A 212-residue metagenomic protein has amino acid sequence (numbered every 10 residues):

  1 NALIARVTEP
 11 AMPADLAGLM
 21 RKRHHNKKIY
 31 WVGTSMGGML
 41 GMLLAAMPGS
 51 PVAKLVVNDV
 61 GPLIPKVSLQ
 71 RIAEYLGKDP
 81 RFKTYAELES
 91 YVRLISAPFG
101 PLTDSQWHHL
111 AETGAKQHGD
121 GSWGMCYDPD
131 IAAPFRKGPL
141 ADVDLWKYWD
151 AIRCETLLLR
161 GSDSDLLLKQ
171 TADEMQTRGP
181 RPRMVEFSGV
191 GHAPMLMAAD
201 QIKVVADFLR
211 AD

Functional and structural regions predicted by a protein language model:
N1-A5, V67-S68, K169-Q170, M197: Conserved catalytic-core motifs of eukaryotic protein kinase domains, centered on the activation segment
N1-V32, V204: Active-site loop/oxyanion-hole signature of alpha/beta-hydrolase fold enzymes
K27-K66: Conserved hydrolase catalytic core segment
V60-E87: A catalytic-pocket lid/entrance helix-loop region that shapes and gates access to the active site across common
K83-P139: Conserved alpha/beta-hydrolase catalytic His-Asp/Glu region
A115-E174, E186: Conserved serine/cysteine hydrolase catalytic core
R178-H192: Catalytic histidine neighborhood in serine/cysteine hydrolases with alpha/beta-hydrolase-type architecture
V190-D200: Catalytic histidine-centered segment of alpha/beta-hydrolase-like enzymes
